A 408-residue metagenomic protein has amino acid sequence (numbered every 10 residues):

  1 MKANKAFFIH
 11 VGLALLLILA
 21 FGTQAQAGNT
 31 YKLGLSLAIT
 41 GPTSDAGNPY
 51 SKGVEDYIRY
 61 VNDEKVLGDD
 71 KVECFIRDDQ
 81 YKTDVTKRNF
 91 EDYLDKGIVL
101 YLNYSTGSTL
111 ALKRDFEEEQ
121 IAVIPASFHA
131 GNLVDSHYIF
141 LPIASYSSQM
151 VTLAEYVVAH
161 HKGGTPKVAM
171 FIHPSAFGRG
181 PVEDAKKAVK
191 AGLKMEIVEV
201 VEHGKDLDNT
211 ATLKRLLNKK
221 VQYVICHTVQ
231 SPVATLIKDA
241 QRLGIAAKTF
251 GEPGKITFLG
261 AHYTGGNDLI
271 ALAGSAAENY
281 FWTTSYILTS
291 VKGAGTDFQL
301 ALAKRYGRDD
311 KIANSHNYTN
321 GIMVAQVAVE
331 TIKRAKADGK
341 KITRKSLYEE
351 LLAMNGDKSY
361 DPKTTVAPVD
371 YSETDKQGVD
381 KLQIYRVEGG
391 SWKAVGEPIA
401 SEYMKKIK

Functional and structural regions predicted by a protein language model:
H10-A20: Bacterial N-terminal signal peptides
T30, D45-K52, E64-L133, P142 (+3 more regions): Beta-alpha junction/loop-to-helix N-cap segments that form part of ligand/metal-binding clefts
Y31-E55, R77-T83, F171-R179, A313-N320: Extracytoplasmic "Venus flytrap"
T43-G68, E183-A191: Short, polar/charged alpha-helical segment
R88, N132, I139-A246, T289-G293 (+1 more regions): Extracellular/periplasmic Venus flytrap/periplasmic-binding protein
Y93-T106, I124-A126, K167-I172, K220-Q230 (+3 more regions): Periplasmic-binding protein-like
Q241-I322, V395-K406: Extracellular/periplasmic periplasmic-binding protein-like sensory domains
R305-Y318, V329-A394: Segments of small-molecule ligand-sensing domains
